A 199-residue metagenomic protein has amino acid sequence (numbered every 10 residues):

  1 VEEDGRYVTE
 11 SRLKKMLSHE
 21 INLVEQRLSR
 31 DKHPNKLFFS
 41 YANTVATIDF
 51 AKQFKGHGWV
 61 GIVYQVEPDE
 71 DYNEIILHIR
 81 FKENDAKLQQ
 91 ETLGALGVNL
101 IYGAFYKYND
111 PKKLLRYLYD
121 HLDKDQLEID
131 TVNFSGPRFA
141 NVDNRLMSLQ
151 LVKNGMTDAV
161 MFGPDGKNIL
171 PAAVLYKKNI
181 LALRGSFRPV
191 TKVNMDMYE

Functional and structural regions predicted by a protein language model:
V1-F187, D196-E199: Non-catalytic terminal extensions that flank enzyme cores
T191: Residue-level signal for inorganic ion chemistry
